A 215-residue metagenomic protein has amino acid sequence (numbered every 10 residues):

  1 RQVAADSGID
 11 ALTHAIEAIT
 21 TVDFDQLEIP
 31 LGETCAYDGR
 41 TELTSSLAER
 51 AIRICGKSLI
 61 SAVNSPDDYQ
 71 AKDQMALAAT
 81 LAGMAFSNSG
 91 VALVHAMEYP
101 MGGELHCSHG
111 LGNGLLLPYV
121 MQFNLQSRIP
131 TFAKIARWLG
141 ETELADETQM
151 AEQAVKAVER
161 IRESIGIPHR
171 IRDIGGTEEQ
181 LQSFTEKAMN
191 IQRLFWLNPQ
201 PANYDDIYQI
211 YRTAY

Functional and structural regions predicted by a protein language model:
R1-N88: Carboxylate- and glycine-rich phosphate/diphosphate-binding segment that chelates Mg2+/Mn2+
A4-S7, R40-L47, D67, S89 (+6 more regions): Catalytic cores of large soluble enzymes that bind and process phosphate-bearing ligands
S7, R50, Q74-L77, A96-Y99 (+4 more regions): Amphipathic alpha-helical interaction segments
A15, C55-S58, A78-G83, M97 (+3 more regions): Buried hydrophobic packing segments
Y69-D73, A92, H169, E179: Short, solvent-exposed positions on alpha-helices
S89-A154, E159, S164, Y208-Q209: C-terminal catalytic subdomain
F132, T142-Y215: C-terminal charged capping/lid subdomain of soluble metabolic enzymes
